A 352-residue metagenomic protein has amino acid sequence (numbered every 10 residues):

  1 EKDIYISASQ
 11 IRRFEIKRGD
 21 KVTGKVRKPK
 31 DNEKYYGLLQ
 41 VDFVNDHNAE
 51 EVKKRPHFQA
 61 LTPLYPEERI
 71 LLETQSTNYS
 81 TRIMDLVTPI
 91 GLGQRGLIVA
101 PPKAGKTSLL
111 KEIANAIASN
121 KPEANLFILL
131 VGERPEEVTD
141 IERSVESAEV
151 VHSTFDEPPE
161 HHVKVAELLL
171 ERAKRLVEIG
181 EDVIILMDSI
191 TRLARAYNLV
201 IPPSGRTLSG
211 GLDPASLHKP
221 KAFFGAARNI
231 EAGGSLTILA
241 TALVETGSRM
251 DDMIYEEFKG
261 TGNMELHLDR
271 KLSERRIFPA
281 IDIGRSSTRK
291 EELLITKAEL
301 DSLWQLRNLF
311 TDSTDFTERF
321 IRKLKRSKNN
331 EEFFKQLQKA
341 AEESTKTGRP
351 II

Functional and structural regions predicted by a protein language model:
E1-F14: Beta-strand/loop nucleic-acid-binding surfaces
I4, N78-I83, A166-L168: Switch II of P-loop NTPase G domains
Q10, V26-N32, P102-K103: Short, charged beta-turn/beta-strand-edge "cap" motif at the junction between a beta-strand and an adjacent loop
I16, K28-I98: P-loop NTP-binding catalytic core
K21-G24: A short, hydrophobic beta-strand micro-motif
P89-L110, G132: Glycine-rich phosphate-binding P-loop
A104-T107, I113-I352: P-loop NTPase catalytic core
